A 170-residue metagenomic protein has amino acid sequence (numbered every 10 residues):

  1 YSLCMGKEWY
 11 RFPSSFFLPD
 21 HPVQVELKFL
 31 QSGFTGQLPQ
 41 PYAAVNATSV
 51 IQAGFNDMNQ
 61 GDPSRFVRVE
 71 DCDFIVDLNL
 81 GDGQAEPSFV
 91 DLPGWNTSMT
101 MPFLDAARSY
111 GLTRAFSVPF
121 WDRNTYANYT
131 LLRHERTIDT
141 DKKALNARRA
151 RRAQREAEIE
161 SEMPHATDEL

Functional and structural regions predicted by a protein language model:
Y1-F29: Extracytoplasmic
K7, Q31-G33, N79: Residues at the C-termini of beta-strands that transition into short coil/loop
Y10, F34-Q37: Peripheral membrane interaction modules
P39-L170: Aromatic/acidic, Gly/Pro-rich catalytic loop(s) in extracytoplasmic/lumenal soluble domains of multi-pass membrane
